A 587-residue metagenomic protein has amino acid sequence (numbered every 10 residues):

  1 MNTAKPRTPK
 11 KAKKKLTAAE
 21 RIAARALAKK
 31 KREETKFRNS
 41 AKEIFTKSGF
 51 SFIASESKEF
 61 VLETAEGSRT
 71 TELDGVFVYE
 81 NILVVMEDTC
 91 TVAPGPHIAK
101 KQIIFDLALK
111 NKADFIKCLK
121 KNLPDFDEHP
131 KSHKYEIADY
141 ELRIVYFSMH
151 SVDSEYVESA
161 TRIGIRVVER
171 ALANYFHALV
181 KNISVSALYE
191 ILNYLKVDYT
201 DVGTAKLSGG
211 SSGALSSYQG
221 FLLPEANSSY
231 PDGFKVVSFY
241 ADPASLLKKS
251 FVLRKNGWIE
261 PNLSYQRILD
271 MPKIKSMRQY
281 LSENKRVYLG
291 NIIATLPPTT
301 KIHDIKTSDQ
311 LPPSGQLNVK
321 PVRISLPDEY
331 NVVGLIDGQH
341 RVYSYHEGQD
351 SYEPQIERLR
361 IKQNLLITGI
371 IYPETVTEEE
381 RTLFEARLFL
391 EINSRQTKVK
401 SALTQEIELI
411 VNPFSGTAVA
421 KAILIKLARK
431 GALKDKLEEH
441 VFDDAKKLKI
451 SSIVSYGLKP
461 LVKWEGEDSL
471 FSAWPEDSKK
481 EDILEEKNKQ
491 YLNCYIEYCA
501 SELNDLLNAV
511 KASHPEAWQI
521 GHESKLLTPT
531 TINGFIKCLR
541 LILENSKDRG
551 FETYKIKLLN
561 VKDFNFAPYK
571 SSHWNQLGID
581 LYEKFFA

Functional and structural regions predicted by a protein language model:
M1-S208: Intrinsically disordered, low-complexity Ser/Thr/Pro/Gly-rich regulatory segments
A65-E66, P96-I104, I302-L311, T375-E380 (+1 more regions): Short, flexible/disordered intra-domain loops and linkers
E72, D350-N565, L577: Solvent-exposed functional surfaces
Y79, S132-E329, L365, G369-E378: N-terminal leader or domain-start segments enriched in small/polar residues
T89-T91, P297, Q339-H340, E347 (+1 more regions): An acidic- and aromatic-residue-enriched active-site/binding cleft used to recognize and process polar
Y199-G210, L559-A587: Eukaryote-biased recognition of C-terminal alpha-helical segments
Q219-F251, E467-S469, A473-E481, S524-T528 (+2 more regions): Alpha-helical scaffold domains
I324-D350, F535: A sequence-level detector for short glycine-anchored, His/Arg-bearing signature motifs that mark catalytic or binding
